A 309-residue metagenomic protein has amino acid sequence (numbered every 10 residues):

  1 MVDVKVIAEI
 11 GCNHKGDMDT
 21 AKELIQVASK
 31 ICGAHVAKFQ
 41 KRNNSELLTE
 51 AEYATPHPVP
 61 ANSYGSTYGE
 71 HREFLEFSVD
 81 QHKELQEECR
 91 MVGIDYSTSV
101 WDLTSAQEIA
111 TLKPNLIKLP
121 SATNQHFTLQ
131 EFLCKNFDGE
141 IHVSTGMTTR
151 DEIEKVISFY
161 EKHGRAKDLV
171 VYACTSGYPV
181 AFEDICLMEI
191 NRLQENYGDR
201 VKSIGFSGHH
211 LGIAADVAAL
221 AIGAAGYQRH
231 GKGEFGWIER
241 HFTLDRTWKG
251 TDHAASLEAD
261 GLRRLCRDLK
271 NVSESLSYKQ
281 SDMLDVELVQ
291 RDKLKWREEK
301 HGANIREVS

Functional and structural regions predicted by a protein language model:
M1-S309: Catalytic cores and adjacent flexible loops of soluble metabolic enzymes that perform enolate/carbanion chemistry on
